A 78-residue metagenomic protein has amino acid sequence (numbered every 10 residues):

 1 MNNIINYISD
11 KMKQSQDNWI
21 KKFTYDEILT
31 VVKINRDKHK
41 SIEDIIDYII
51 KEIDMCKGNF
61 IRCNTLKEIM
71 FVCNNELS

Functional and structural regions predicted by a protein language model:
M1-N2, Q14, R36-D37, N74-S78: Short intrinsically disordered terminal tails
I8, Y25, L29-V32, I46-I49 (+3 more regions): Generic L/I/V-rich hydrophobic alpha-helical segments across diverse proteins
K13-F23, H39-I42, D54-N64: Charged, low-complexity interaction regions
